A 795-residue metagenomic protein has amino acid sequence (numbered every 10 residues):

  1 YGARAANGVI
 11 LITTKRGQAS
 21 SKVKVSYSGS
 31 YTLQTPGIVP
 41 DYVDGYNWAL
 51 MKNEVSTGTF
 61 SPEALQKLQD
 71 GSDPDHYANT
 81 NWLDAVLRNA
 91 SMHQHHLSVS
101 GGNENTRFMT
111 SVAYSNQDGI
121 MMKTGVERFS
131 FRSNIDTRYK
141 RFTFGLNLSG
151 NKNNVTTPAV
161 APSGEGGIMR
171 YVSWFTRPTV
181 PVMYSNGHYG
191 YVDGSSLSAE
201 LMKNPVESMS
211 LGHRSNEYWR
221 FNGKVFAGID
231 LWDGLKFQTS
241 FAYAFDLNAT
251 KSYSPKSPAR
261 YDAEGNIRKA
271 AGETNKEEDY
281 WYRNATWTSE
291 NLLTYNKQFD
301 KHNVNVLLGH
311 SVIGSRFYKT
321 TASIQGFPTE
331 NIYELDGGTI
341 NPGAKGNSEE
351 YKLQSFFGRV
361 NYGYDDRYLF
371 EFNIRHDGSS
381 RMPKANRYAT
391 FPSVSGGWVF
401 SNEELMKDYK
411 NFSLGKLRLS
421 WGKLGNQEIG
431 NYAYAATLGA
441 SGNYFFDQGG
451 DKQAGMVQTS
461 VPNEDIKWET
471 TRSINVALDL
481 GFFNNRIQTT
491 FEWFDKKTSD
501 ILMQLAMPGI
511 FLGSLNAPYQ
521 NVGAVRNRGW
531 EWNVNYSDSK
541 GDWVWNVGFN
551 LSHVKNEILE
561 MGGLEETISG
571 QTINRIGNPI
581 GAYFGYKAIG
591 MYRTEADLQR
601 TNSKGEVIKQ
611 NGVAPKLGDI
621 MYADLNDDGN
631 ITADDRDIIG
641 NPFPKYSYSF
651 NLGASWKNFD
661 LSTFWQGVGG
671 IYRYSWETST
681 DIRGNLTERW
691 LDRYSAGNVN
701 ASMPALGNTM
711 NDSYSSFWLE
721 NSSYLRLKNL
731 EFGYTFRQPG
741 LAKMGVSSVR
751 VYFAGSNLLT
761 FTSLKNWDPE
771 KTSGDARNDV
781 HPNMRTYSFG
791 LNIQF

Functional and structural regions predicted by a protein language model:
Y1-S20, I38-V43, N79-H96, E104 (+14 more regions): Outer-membrane beta-barrel proteins
G8-V9, R16-K123, P158-P162, V182-S195 (+4 more regions): Residues embedded in well-ordered regular secondary structure
V25, M209-G212, I340-F357, F445-Q488 (+4 more regions): Outer-membrane beta-barrel signature, preferentially recognizing the C-terminal barrel domain of Gram-negative
S26-P74, Q520, S539-P642, S763: Conserved small-residue
Y46-Y77, E165-E207, S252-N275, R316-A344 (+6 more regions): Surface-exposed loop/turn segments flanking beta-strands in extracellular/periplasmic regions
D70-S72, L83, V206, A259-D262 (+4 more regions): Extracytoplasmic gating/loop element in the C-terminal half of outer-membrane beta-barrel translocons and assembly
S72-S100, E104, P255, N266-R367 (+5 more regions): Outer-membrane beta-barrel transmembrane domain signature of Gram-negative proteins, especially the mid-to-C-terminal
G119-R132, R138, N147-A159, Y218-R220 (+10 more regions): Small-side-chain secondary-structure face that scaffolds active or pore-lining regions
